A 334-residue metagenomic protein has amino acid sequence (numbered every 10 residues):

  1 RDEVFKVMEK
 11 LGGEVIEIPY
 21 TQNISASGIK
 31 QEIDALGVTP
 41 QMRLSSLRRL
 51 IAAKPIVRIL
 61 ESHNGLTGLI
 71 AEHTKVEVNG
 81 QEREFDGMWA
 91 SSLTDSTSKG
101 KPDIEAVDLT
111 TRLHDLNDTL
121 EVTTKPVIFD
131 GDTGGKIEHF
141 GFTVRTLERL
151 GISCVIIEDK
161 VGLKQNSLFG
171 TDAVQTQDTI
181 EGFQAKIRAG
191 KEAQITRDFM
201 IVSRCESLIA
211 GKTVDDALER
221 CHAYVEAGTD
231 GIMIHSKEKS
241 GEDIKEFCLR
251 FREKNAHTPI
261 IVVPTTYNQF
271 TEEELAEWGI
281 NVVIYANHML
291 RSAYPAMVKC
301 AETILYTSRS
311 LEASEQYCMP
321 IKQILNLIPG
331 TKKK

Functional and structural regions predicted by a protein language model:
R1-M42, E315-Q316: Classical nucleotidyltransferase
K6, A35, T111, E273 (+1 more regions): Polar/charged alpha-helical tracts
G13, P19-Y20, G87, G100 (+3 more regions): Glycine-centered flexibility motif
N23, D34-L47, L66, H288-K334: Extended, intrinsically disordered, low-complexity segments
Q41-T265, Q269-I284, S292-V298, E302: Alpha/beta enzyme core
